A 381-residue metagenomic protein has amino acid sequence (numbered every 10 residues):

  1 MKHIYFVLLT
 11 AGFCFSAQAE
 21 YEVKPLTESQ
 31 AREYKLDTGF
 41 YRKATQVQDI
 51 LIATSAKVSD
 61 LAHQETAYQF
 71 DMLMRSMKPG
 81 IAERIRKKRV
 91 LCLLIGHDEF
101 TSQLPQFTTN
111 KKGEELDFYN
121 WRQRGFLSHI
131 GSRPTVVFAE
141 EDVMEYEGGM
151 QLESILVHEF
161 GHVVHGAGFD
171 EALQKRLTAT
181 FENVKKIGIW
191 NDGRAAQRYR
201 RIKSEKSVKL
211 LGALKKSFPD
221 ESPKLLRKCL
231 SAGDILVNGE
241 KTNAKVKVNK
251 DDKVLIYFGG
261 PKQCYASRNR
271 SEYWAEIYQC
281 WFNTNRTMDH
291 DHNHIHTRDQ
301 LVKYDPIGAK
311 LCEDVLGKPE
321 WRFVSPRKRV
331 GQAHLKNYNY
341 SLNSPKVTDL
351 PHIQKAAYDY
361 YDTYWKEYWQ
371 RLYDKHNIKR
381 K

Functional and structural regions predicted by a protein language model:
I4-F13: Sec-dependent N-terminal signal peptides
S16-A19: Boundary at the C-terminal end of the N-terminal hydrophobic targeting segment
Y21, S29, D37-F40, V47-W190 (+2 more regions): Acidic/His-rich structured neighborhood in mature extracellular/periplasmic domains
T54-K57, G260-R268, I295-L301: Active-site rim elements
G166-A195, K253, G259-R286: Post-HExxH zinc-binding segment in Zn-dependent metallohydrolases
D192-F258: A basic, amphipathic helix-loop patch mediating RNA/tRNA/ribosome contacts
S271, E276-K381: Pan-zinc metallopeptidase signature
